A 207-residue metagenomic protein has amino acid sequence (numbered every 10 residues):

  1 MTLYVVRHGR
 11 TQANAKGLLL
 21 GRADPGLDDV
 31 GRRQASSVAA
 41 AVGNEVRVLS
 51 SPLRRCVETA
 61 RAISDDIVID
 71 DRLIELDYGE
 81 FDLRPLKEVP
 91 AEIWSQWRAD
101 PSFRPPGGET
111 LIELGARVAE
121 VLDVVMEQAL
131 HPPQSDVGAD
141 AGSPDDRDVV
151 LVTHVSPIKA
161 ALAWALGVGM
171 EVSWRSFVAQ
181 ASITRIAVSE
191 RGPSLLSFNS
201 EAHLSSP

Functional and structural regions predicted by a protein language model:
M1-D66, E109: Active-site-proximal alpha-helix that buttresses catalytic centers in soluble enzyme cores
L3-Y4, V46, D145-T153: Generic beta-sheet signal
T11, P157-I158: Short active-site segment of divalent metal-dependent hydrolases/proteases that encodes the spacing between
S36-A40, G115, A119-L130: Generic structural signal for well-ordered alpha-helical scaffold segments
G43-R72, A187-P207: Conserved histidine-centered catalytic loops in small-molecule metabolism enzymes
S50-S51, A116, V152-T153: Short beta-strand scaffold positions
I63-E120, S197: Phosphate-handling substructures
G79-E88, P132-R147, A163-P207: Acidic, low-complexity terminal tails and accessory targeting/binding regions of phosphate-metabolizing enzymes
